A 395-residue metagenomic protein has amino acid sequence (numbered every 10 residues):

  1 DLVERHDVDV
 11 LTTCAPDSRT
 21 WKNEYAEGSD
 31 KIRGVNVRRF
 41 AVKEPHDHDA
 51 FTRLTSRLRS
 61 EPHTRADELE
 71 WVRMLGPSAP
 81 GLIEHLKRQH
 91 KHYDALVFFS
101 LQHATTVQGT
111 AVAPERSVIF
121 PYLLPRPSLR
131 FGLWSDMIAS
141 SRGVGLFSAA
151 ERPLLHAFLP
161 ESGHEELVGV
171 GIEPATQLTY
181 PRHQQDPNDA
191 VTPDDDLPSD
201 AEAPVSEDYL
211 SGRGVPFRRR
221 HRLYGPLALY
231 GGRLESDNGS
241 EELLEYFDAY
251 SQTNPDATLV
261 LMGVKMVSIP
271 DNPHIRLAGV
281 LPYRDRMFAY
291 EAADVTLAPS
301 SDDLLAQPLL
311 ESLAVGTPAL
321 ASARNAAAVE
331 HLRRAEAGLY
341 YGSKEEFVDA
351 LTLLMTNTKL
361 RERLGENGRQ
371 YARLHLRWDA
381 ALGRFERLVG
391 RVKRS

Functional and structural regions predicted by a protein language model:
G145, A190, D194, P198-D200 (+3 more regions): Conserved donor-binding/catalytic core segment of Leloir-type glycosyltransferases
R182, D186, T356-V389: A charged, aromatic-enriched C-terminal amphipathic alpha-helix characteristic of glycosyltransferases across folds
G263-M287: Nucleotide-activated donor-binding/catalytic signature segment of Leloir-type glycosyltransferases, i.e., the conserved
I269-P270, R324-A335, Y340: Short acidic/histidine- and often glycine-rich active-site loop of Leloir-type glycosyltransferases that engages
F288-A293: Short alpha-helical donor nucleotide-sugar binding micro-motif in glycosyltransferases
S301: Aromatic "clamp/platform" in nucleotide-sugar-dependent glycosyltransferases that forms part of the donor/acceptor
P318-S322: Short hydrophobic beta-strand element within catalytic cores of glycosyltransferases and related nucleotide-activated
R334, G338-E345, L353-T358: Conserved acidic donor-binding segment of nucleotide-sugar-dependent glycosyltransferases
